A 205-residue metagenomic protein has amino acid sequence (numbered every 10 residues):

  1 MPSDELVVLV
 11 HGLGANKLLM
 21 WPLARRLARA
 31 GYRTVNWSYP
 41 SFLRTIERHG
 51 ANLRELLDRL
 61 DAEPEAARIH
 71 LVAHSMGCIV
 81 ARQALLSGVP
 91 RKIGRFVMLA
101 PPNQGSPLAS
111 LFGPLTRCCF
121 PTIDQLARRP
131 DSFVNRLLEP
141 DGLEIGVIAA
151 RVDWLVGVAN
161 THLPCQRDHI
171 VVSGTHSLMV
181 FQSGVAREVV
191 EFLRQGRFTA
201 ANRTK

Functional and structural regions predicted by a protein language model:
P2, V7-L18, P22, R26-P40 (+1 more regions): Serine-dependent carboxylesterase/thioesterase catalytic core of lipase-like alpha/beta-hydrolase/SGNH enzymes
L86-K205: Helical cap/lid subdomain of alpha/beta-hydrolase-fold lipid enzymes that gates access to the catalytic pocket
